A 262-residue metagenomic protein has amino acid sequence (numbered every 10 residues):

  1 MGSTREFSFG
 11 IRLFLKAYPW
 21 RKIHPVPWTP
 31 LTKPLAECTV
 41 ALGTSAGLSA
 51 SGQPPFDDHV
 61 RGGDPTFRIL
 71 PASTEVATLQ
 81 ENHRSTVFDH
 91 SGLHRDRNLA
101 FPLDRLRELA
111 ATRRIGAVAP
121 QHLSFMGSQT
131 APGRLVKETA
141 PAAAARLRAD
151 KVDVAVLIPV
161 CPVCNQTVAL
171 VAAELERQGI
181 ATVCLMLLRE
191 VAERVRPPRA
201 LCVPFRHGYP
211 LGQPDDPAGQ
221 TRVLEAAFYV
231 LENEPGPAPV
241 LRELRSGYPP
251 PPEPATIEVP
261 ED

Functional and structural regions predicted by a protein language model:
M1-D262: Metallocofactor- and cofactor-centric catalytic cores in central/energy metabolism, strongly enriched
